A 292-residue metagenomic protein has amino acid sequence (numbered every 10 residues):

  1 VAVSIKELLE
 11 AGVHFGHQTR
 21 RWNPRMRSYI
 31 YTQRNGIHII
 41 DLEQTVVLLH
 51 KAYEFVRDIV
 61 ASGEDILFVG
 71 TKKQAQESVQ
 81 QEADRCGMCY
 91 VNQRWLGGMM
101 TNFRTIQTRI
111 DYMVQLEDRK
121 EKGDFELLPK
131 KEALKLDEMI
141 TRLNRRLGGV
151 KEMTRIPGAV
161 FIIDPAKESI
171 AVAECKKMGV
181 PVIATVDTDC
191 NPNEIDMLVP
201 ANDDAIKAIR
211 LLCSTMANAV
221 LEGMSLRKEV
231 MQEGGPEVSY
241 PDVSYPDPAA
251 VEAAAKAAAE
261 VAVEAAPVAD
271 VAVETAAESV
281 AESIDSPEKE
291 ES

Functional and structural regions predicted by a protein language model:
V1, L226-S292: Intrinsically disordered, compositionally biased charged tails
V1-E64, T71-K72, Q76-K120, K130-K135 (+2 more regions): N-terminal cationic and glycine-rich segments that engage phosphates or anionic surfaces
E7, T19-R21, Y29, D58-I59 (+7 more regions): Replace "in large, NTP-powered and nucleic-acid-processing enzymes" with "in large, NTP-powered factors and other
G12, F68, V160, L212: Residue-level signature of catalytic and energy-coupling elements of molecular machines, predominantly ATP/GTP-dependent
H14, K72-A75, W95-M100, P165-S169 (+3 more regions): Conserved nucleotide-binding/hydrolysis micro-motifs of P-loop NTPases
I66-L67, C89-N92, F161, P181-T185 (+1 more regions): Short hydrophobic alpha-helical runs that function as membrane-insertion/retention elements
K130-I183, D187: Extended, charged alpha-helical interaction scaffolds
A171-V230: Short glycine/threonine-rich loop/turn motifs
